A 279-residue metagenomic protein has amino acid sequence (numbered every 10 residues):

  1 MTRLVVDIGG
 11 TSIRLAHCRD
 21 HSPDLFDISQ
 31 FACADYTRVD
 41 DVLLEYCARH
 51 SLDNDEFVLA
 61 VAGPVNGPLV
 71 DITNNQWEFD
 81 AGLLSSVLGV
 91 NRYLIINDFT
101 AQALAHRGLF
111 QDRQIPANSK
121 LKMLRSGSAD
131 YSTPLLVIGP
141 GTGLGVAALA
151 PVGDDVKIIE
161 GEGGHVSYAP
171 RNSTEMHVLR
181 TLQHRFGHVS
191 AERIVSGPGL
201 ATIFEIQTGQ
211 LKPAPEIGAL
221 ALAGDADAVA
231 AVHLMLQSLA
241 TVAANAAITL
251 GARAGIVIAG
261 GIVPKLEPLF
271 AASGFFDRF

Functional and structural regions predicted by a protein language model:
M1-D53, D130, S173-F279: ATP-binding/phosphotransfer module of carbohydrate and carboxylate kinases, centering on a glycine-rich
G9, L59-P64, D98, G139-T142 (+1 more regions): Glycine-rich beta-strand-to-loop/alpha-helix junction loops that act as flexible
I13, P64-N66, G143-A147, T202 (+1 more regions): Short, acidic Gly/Pro/Ser/Thr-rich loop/turn segments
D20-S22, N74-E78, L109-N118, P151-I158 (+1 more regions): A glycine- and small-aliphatic-rich helix-loop capping segment at beta-alpha/alpha-beta transitions that lines
L44, L94-L135: Conserved phosphate-binding catalytic cores of ATP/NTP-utilizing and phosphoryl-transfer enzymes
R49-I95, T100-R113, K265-P268: Short beta-strand-loop/turn "lid" adjacent to the catalytic site in phosphate-handling enzymes
A117, Y131-S190, E267-P268, S273-F276: Glycine-rich phosphate-binding loop of actin/hexokinase-like ATP-binding domains
